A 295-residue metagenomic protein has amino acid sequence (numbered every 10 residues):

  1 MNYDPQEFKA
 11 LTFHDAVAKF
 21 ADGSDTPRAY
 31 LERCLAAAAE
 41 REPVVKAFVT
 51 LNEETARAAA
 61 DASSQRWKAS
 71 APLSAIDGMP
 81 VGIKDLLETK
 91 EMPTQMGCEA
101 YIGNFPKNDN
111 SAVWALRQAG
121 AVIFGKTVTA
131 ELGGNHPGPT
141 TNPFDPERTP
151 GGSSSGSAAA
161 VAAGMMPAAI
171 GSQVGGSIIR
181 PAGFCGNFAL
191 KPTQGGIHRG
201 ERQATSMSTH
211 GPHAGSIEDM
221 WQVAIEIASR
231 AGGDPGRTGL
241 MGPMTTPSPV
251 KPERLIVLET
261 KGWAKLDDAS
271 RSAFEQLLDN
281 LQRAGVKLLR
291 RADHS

Functional and structural regions predicted by a protein language model:
M1-R57, R283-G285: An N-terminal boundary/leader segment
P27-E32, D61, D268-D293: Acyltransferase
E54-D61, G120-A121: Long amphipathic alpha-helix in the N-terminal Rossmann-like dinucleotide-binding domain of NAD(P)-dependent
A56, G78, K84, L116 (+1 more regions): Conserved hydrophobic/aromatic pocket- or pore-lining residues that grip, position, or stack substrates in active sites
S63-P80, D219, P247-I256: Immediate post-signal peptide segment of exported/extracytoplasmic ligand-binding proteins
A75-D109: Enzymes and membrane/adaptor proteins characterized by extended Gly/Ser/Thr/Asp/Glu-rich, aromatic-dotted
N108-I227: Short glycine/serine-rich loop segments
K191-L277, A284: A short helix-breaking turn/cap at a secondary-structure junction
